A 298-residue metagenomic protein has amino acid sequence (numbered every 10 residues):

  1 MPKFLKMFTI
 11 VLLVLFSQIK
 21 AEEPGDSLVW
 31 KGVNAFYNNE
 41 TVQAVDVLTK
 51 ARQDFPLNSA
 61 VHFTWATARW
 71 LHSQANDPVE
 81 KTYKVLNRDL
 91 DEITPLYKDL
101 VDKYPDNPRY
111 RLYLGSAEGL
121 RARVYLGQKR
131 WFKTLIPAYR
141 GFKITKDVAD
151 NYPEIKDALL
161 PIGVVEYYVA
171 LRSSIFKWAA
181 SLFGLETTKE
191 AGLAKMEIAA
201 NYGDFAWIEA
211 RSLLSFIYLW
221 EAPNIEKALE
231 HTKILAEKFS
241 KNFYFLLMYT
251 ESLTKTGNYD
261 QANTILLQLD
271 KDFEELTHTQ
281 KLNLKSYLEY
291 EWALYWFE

Functional and structural regions predicted by a protein language model:
M1-L28, N258: Bacterial Sec-dependent N-terminal signal peptides
K20-S27, F183, H278-L284: TPR-adjacent "capping" and linker segments in tetratricopeptide-repeat scaffold/adaptor proteins
G25, A35, N39-V47, L57 (+3 more regions): Short coil/linker segments at helix-helix boundaries
V29, A60-T64, L112-Y113, D157-P161 (+4 more regions): Alpha-solenoid helical repeat scaffolds
A180, A206-E221, L247-Q261, Q268-F273 (+1 more regions): Alpha-solenoid helical repeat scaffolds
P223-N242: Acidic, serine/threonine- and glycine-rich low-complexity intrinsically disordered segments that serve as flexible
